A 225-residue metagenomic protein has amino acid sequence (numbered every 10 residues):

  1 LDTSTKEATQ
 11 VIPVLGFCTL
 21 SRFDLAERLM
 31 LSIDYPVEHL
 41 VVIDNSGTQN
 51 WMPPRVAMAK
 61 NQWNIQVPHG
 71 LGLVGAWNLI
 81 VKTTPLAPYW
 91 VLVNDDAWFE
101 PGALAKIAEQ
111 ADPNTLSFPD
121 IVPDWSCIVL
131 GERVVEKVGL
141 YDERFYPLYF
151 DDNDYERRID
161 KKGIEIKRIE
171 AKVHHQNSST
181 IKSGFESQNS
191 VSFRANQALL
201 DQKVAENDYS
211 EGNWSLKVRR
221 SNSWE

Functional and structural regions predicted by a protein language model:
S21-Y35: Short, well-formed alpha-helical segments that are part of the catalytic scaffolds of diverse glycosyltransferases
S32-Q66: Acidic donor-binding segment of Leloir-type glycosyltransferases
V67-T84: Glycine-rich, basic loop-to-helix element that forms the pyrophosphate-binding segment of sugar-nucleotide handling
A87-W98: Short beta-strand-to-loop acidic/aromatic patch adjacent to the donor-nucleotide binding site
G102-P119: Conserved donor-nucleotide/metal-binding helix-loop-beta segment in metal-dependent transferases, i.e., the alpha-helix
L116-I128: Short beta-strand-to-loop element that shapes/binds the nucleotide-sugar donor at the catalytic cleft/hinge
E132-Y149, R158-I169: Aromatic-glycine-rich donor-binding/catalytic loop that engages nucleotide-sugar donors across glycosyltransferases
N153-E225: C-terminal catalytic/acceptor-binding lobe
